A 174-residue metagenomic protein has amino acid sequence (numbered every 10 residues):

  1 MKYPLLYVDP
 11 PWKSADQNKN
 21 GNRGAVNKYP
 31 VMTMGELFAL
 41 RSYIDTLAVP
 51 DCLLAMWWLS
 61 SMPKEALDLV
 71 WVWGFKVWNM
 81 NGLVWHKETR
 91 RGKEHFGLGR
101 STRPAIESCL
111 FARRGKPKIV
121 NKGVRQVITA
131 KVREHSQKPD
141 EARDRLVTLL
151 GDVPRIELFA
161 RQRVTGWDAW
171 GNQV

Functional and structural regions predicted by a protein language model:
M1-V174: Class I S-adenosyl-L-methionine-dependent methyltransferase catalytic core
